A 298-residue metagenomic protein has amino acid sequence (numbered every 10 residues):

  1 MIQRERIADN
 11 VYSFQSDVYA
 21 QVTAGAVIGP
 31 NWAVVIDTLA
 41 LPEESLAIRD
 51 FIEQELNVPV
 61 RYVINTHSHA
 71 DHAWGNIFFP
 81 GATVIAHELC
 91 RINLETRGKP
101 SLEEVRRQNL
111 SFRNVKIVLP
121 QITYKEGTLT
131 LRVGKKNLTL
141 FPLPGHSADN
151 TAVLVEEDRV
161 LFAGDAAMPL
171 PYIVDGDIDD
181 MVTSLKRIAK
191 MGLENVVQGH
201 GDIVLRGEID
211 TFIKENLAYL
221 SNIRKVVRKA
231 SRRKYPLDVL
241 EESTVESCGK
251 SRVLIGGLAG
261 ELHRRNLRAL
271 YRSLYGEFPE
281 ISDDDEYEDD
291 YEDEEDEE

Functional and structural regions predicted by a protein language model:
I2-D50, A152-D165: Conserved beta-strand hairpin/beta-sheet module of binuclear metal-dependent hydrolase folds, prominently
N10, V27, D37, I52 (+9 more regions): Divalent metal-coordination and catalytic microenvironments
Q21, L41-E43, S68-W74, R91-L94 (+3 more regions): Active-site environment of divalent metal-dependent phosphoester hydrolases
I36-T38, R61-H69, I85-E88, P142-P144 (+2 more regions): Active-site neighborhood of phospho(di)ester-bond hydrolases with catalytic His/Asp-centered motifs
S45-L46, D50-T130: Active-site HxH/HxHxD metal-binding segment of metal-dependent hydrolases
A86, V182-V239: Divalent-metal (often Zn2+) His-rich catalytic cores of metallo-beta-lactamase-fold enzymes
T123-V155: Core dinuclear metal-dependent hydrolase active-site scaffold
K229-E298: C-terminal regulatory/interaction regions
